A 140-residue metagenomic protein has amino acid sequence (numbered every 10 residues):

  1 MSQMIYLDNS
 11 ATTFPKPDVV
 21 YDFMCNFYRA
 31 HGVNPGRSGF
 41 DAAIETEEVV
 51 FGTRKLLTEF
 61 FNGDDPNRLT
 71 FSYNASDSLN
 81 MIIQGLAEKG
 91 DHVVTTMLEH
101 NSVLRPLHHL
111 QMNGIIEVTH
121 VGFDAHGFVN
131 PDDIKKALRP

Functional and structural regions predicted by a protein language model:
M1-P140: Pyridoxal 5′-phosphate
